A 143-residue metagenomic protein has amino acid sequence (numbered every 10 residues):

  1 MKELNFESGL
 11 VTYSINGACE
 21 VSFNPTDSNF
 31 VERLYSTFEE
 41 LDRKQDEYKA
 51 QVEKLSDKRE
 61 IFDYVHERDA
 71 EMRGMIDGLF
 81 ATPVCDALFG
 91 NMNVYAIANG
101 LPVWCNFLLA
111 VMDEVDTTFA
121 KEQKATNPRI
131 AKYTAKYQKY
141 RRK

Functional and structural regions predicted by a protein language model:
M1-K58: Short N-terminal mixed-charge amphipathic segments
N5, T12, S22, L79 (+2 more regions): Intrinsic disorder/low-structure terminal segments
K44-E47, Q51-K58, L79-T82, E114 (+2 more regions): Surface-exposed polar/charged interaction patches
V52-D63, G90-Y95: Short, surface-exposed loop/turn segments at secondary-structure junctions
R68-R73: Short amphipathic alpha-helical coiled-coil/interface segments
T82-K143: C-terminal charged interaction modules
